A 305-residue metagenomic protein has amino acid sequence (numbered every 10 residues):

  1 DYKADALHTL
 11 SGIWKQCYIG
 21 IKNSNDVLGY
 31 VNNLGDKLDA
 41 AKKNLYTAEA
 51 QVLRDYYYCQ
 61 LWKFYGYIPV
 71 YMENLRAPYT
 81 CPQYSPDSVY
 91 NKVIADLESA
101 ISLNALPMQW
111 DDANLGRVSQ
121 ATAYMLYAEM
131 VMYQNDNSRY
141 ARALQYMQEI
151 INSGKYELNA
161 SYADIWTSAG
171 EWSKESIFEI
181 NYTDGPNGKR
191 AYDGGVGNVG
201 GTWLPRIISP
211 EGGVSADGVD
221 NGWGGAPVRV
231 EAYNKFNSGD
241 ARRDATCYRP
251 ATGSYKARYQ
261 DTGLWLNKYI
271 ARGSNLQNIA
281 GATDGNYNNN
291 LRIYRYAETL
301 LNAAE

Functional and structural regions predicted by a protein language model:
D1-Y65, Y79-N91, L97-D111, N275-Y294 (+1 more regions): Conserved, well-structured interaction surfaces
G35, W62-F64, P69, M130-N137: Short coil/turn linking the two alpha-helices of tandem helical-hairpin repeats
C59-E73, V118-A123: Short N-terminal helix-initiation segments at or just after the protein's N-terminus
Y67-N74, S102-A113, E157-A163, S274: Glycine- and aromatic-rich loop/turn segments at beta-sheet edges
I68, R76-P78, D184-G185: Solvent-exposed loop/turn segments at secondary-structure junctions within structured extracellular/periplasmic domains
M72-N74, M125, Q134-Q145, N290-E305: Acidic, serine/threonine/proline-rich low-complexity intrinsically disordered regions
Y90, I94, E98-S99, L103-N104 (+1 more regions): An aromatic- and glycine-enriched ligand-binding surface/loop that stacks and positions planar moieties
V230-Y296: Flexible, polar/acidic helix-loop-strand segments at domain edges
